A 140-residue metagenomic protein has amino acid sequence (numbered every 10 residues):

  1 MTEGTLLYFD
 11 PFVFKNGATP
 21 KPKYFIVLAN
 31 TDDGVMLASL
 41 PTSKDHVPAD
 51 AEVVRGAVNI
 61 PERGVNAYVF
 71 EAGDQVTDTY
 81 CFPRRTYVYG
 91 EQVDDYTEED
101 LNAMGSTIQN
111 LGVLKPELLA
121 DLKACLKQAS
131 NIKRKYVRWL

Functional and structural regions predicted by a protein language model:
M1-L140: Conserved functional hotspots at enzyme active or ligand-binding sites that engage polyanionic ligands
